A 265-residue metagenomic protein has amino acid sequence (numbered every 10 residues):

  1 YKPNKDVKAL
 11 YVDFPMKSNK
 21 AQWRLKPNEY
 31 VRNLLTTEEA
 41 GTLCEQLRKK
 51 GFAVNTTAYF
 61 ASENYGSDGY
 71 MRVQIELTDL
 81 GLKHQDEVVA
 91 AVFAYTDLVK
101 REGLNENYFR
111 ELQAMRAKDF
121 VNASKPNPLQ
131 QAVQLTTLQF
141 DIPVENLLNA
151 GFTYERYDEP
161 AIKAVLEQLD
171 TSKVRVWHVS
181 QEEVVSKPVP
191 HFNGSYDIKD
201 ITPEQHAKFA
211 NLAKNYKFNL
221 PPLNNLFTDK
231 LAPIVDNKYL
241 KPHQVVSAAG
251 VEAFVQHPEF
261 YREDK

Functional and structural regions predicted by a protein language model:
Y1-K265: Mature, solvent-exposed C-terminal subdomains and processed small-chain segments of exported/organellar
